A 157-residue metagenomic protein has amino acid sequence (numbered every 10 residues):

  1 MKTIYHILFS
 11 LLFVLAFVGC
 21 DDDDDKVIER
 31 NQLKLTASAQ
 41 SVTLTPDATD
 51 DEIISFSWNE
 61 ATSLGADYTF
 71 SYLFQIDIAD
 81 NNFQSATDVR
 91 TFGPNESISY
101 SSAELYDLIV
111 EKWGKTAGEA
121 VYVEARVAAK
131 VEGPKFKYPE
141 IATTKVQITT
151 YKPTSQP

Functional and structural regions predicted by a protein language model:
M1-H6: Positively charged n-region of N-terminal signal peptides that target proteins for export
L15-G19: C-terminal motif of bacterial Sec signal peptides marking the signal peptidase cleavage site
D22-P157: Acidic/polar, low-complexity intrinsically disordered N-terminal segments immediately downstream of a Sec signal
